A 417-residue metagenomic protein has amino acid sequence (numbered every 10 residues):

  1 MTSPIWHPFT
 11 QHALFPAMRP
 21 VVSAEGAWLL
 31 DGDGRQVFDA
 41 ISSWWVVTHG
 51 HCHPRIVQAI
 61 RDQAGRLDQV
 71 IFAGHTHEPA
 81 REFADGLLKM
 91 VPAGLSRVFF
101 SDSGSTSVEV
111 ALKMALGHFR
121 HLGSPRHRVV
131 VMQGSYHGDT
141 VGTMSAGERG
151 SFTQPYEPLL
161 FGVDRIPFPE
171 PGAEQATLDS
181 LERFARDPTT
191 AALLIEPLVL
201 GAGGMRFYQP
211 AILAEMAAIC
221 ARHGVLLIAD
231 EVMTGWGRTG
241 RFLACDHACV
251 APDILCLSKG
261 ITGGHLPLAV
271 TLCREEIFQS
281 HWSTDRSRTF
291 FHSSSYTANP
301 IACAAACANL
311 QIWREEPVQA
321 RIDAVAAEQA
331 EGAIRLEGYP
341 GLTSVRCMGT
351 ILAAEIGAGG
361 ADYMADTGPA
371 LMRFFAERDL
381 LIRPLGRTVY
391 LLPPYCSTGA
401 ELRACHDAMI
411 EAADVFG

Functional and structural regions predicted by a protein language model:
M1-G417: Conserved N-terminal phosphate-binding loop of PLP-dependent enzymes in the Aspartate aminotransferase
